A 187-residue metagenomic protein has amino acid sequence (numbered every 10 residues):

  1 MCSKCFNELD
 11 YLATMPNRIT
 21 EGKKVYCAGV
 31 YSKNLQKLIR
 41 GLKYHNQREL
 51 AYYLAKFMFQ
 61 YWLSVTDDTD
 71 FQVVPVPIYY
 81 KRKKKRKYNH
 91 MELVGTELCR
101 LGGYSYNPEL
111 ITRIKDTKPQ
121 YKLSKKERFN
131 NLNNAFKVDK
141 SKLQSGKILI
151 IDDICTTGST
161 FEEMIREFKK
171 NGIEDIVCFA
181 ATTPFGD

Functional and structural regions predicted by a protein language model:
M1-D187: Glycine-rich phosphate/pyrophosphate-handling loop used in enzymes and phosphotransfer proteins
